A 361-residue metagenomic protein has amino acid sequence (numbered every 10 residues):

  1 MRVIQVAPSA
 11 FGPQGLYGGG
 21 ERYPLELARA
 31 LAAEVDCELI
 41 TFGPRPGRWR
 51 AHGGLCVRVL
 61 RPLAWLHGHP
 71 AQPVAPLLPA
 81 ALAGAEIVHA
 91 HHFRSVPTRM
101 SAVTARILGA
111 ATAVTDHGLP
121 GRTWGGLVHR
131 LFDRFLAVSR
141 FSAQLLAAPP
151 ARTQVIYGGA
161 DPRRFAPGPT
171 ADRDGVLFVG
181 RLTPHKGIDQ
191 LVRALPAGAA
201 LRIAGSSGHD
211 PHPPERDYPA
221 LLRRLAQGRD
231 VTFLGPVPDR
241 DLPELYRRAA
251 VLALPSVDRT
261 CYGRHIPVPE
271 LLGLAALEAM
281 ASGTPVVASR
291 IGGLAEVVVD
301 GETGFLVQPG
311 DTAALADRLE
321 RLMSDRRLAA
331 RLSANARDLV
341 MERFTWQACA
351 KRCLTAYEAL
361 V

Functional and structural regions predicted by a protein language model:
I4, P169-A204: Conserved donor-binding/catalytic core segment of Leloir-type glycosyltransferases
L82, P236, E244-A249: Short alpha-helical donor nucleotide-sugar binding micro-motif in glycosyltransferases
G121, R130-P167, L274: Donor nucleotide-sugar binding/catalytic pocket of nucleotide-sugar-dependent glycosyltransferases
G205, R216-R240: Nucleotide-activated donor-binding/catalytic signature segment of Leloir-type glycosyltransferases, i.e., the conserved
R247-V268, T284: Acidic donor-binding loop of glycosyltransferase active sites
L254, A276, P285-A288, V298: Short hydrophobic beta-strand element within catalytic cores of glycosyltransferases and related nucleotide-activated
V297-G301, F305-T312, R321-R326: Conserved acidic donor-binding segment of nucleotide-sugar-dependent glycosyltransferases
A314, R321, L328-R343, R352 (+1 more regions): A short, well-ordered alpha-helix in the C-terminal region of glycosyltransferases
